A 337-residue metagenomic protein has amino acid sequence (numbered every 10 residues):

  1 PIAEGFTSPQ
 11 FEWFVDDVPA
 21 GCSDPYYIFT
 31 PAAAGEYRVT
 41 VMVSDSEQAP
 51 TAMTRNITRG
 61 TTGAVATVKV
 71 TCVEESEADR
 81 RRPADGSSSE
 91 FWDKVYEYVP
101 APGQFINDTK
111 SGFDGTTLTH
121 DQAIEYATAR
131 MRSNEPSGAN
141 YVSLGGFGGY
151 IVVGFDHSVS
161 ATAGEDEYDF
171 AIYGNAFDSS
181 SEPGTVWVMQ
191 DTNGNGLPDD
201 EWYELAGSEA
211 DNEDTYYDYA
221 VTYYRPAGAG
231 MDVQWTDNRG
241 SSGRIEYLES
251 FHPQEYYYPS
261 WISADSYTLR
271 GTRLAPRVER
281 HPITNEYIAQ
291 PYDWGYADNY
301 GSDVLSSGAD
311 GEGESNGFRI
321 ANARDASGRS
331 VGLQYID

Functional and structural regions predicted by a protein language model:
P1-F6: Acidic, Ser/Thr
S8, A34-R38, L333-D337: Extracellular Ig-like/FN3 beta-sandwich strand-entry sites
Q10-T30: Surface-exposed, flexible coil segments in extracellular/virion-facing regions
S44-G60: Short, solvent-exposed loop/turn segments at the edges of extracellular beta-sandwich modules
G60-D79: Extracellular interdomain linker/stem segments of modular secreted and single-pass surface proteins
V73-E182, E201-D337: A domain-level signal for the mature, folded cores of soluble proteins
M189-N195: Short loop/turn segments immediately following beta-strands, especially the blade-tip and inter-blade linker loops
